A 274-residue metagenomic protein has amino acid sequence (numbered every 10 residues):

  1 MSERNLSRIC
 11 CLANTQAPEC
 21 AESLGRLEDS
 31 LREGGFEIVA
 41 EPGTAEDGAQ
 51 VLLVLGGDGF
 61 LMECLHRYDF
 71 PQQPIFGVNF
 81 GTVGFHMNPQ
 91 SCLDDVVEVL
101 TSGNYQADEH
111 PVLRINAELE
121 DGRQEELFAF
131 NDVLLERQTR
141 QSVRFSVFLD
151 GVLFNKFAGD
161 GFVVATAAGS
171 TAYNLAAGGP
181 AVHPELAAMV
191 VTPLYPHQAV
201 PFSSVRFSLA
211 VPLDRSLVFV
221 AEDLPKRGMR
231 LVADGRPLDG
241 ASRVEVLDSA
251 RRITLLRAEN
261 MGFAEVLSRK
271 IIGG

Functional and structural regions predicted by a protein language model:
M1-L55, L61-R67, S91-D108, A117-L127: ATP/NTP phosphate-donor binding region
S2-E3, T44-D47, D69, Y105-A107 (+11 more regions): Solvent-exposed alpha-helices and their adjacent loops that cap or buttress functional pockets in soluble metabolic
G59-C64, T171-L175: Short glycine/serine/threonine-rich phosphate/pyrophosphate-binding segments that cradle anionic phosphate groups
Q72-F76: Proline-centered loop/turn at the N-terminus of a beta-strand
F80-V83, P196: Short, acidic/turn-prone active-site loops that include or flank metal/cofactor- and phosphate-binding residues
T82-D160: Catalytic core of DAGKc-family lipid kinases
L127, L135, R140, L149-F154 (+1 more regions): ATP/nucleoside-binding phosphotransfer catalytic cores, i.e., glycine-rich phosphate-binding loops
G159-P201: Gly/Ser/Thr-rich active-site loops/lids in small-molecule metabolic enzymes that frequently grip phosphoryl groups
